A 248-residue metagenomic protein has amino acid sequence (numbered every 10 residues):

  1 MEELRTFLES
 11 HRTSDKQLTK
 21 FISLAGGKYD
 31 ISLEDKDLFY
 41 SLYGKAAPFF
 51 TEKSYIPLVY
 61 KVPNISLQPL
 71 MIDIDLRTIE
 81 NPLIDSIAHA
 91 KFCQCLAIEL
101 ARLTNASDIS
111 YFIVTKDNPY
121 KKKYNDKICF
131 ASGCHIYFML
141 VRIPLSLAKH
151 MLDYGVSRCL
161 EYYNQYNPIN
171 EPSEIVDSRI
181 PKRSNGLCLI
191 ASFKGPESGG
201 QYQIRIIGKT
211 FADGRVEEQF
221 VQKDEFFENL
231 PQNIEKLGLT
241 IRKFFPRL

Functional and structural regions predicted by a protein language model:
M1-A90, I98, A106, S173-V176 (+5 more regions): DNA replication initiation on ssDNA origins
Y29, F39-Y43, Y55, Y60 (+8 more regions): Sequence-level detector for tyrosine residue identity
I65-I72, A106-M151, S184-I190: Histidine-centered divalent-metal-coordination microenvironment in nucleic-acid enzymes
E80-E99, N125-N170, E197-Q222: Helical (often loop-to-helix) elements that flank the catalytic cores of nucleotide-handling enzymes
T104-K122, D153-I180: Conserved short secondary-structure elements within globular domains
